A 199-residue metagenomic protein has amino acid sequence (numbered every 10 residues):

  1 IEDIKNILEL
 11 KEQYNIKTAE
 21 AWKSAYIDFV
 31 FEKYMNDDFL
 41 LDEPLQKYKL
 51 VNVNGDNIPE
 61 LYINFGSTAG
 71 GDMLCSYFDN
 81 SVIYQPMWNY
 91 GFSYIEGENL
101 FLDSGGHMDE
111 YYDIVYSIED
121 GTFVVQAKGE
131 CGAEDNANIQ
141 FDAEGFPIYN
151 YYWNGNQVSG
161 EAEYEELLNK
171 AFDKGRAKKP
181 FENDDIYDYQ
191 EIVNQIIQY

Functional and structural regions predicted by a protein language model:
I1-D42, S81-G91: Blade-edge motifs of beta-propeller repeat domains
I1-K17, S104-Y199: Acidic, small-residue rich beta-repeat scaffolds with periodic aromatic anchors
D38-K49, I63: A glycine-rich, hydrophobic loop/mini-helix early in the fold
P44-V53, G91-L100: Beta-propeller blade termini
V53-F65, E98-D103: Acidic/hydrophobic-patterned starts of short beta strands in beta-sheet-rich repeat architectures
G66-A69, H107-D109: Short glycine/acidic-enriched loop and turn motifs that connect beta-strands
G71-Q85, Y116-E119: Beta-propeller blade repeat segments, especially FG-GAP/WD-type strand-to-loop junctions in 6- to 7-bladed propeller
M87-S93, E130-A133: Short coil/turn segments at the loop-to-beta-strand junctions that recur within blades of beta-propeller repeat folds
